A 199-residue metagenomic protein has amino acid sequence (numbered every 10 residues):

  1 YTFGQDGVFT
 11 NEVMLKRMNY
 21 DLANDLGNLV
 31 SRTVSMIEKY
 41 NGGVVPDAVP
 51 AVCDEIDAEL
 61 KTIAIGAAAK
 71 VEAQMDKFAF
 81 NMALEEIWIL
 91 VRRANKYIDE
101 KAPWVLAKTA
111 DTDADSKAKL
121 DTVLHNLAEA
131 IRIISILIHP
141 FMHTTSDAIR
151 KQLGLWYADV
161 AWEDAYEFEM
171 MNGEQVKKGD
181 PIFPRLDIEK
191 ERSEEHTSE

Functional and structural regions predicted by a protein language model:
Y1-A51, L155-K190: Catalytic adenosine-cofactor/nucleotide-binding cores of aminoacyl-tRNA synthetases and other
G4-V8, V30-V71, N95-S116: Conserved, charged catalytic cores of large soluble enzymes
G7, A73, K77-A79, W88-E194 (+1 more regions): Basic, alpha-helical terminal appendages of large translation-related enzymes
F9-L22, G66-E85: Extended, non-catalytic structural segments that build the interaction scaffolds of large macromolecular assemblies
L15, N19, V34, P46 (+6 more regions): Generic detector of well-ordered alpha-helical segments enriched in charged/polar residues, highlighting helical
L15, N19-L22, C53, L60 (+3 more regions): Generic alpha-helical structural element
A23, G27, K61, I65 (+4 more regions): Generic structural concept
S31, S35, G42, F78-I89: Short secondary-structure boundary segments
